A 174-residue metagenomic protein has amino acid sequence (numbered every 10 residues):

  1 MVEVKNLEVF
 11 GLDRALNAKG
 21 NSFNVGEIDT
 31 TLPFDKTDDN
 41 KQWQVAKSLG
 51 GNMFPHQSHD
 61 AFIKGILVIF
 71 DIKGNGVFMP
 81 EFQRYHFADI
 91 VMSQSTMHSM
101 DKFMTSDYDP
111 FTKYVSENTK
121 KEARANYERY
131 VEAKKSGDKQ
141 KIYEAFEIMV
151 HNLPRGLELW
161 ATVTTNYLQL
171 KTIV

Functional and structural regions predicted by a protein language model:
M1-V174: Family-specific signature for flavin-dependent thymidylate synthase
